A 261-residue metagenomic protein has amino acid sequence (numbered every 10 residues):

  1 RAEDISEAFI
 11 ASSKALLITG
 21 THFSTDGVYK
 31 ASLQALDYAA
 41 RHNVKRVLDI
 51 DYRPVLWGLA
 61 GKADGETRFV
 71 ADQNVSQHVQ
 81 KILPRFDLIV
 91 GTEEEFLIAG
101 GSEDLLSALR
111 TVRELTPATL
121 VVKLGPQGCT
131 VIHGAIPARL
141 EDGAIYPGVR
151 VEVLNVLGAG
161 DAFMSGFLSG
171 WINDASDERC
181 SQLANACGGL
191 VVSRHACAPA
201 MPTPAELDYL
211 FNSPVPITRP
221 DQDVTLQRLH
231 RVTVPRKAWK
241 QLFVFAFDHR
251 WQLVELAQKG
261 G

Functional and structural regions predicted by a protein language model:
R1-E3, F69-Q73, S102, V224-R228: Short gly/ser/thr-rich secondary-structure transition/capping motifs
R1-G20, D208-P216: Conserved N-terminal subdomain of the carbohydrate kinase-like
I5-S6, V79, V153: Acidic, amphipathic alpha-helical patches
A8-A11, I82, R113-E114, V234-W239: Solvent-exposed alpha-helices and their adjacent loops that cap or buttress functional pockets in soluble metabolic
A15-T111, A118, P126-A135: Conserved beta-alpha-beta core of the PfkB/ribokinase-like small-molecule kinase fold
D37-R41, N74, G101-V224: Conserved phosphate-binding/catalytic region of the ribokinase-like
P216-G261: Alpha/beta catalytic barrel-like cores
